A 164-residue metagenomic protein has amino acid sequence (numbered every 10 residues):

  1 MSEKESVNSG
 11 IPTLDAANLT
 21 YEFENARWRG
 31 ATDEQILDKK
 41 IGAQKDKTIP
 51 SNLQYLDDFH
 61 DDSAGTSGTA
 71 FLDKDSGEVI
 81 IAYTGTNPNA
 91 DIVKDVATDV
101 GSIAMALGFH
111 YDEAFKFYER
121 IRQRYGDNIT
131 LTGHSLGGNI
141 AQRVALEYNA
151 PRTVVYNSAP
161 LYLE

Functional and structural regions predicted by a protein language model:
S2-N8, A17-T132, Y148-R152, A159-E164: A conserved cap/lid and substrate-binding interface adjacent to the catalytic center of lipid-processing enzymes
G133-G137, A141: Gly/Ala-rich beta-loop-alpha elbow adjacent to hydrolase catalytic centers
